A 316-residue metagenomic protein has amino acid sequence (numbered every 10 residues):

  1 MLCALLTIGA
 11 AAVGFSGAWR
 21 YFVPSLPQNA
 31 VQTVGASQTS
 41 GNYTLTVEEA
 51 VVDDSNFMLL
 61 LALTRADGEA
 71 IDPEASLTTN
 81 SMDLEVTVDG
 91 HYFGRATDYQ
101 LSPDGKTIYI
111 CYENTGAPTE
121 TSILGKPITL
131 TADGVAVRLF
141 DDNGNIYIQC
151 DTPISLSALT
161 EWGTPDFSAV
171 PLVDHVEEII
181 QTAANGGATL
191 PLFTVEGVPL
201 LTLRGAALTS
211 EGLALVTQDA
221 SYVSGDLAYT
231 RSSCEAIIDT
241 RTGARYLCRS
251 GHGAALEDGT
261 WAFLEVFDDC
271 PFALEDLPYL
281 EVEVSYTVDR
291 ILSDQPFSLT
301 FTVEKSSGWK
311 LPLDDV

Functional and structural regions predicted by a protein language model:
G9-V316: Alpha-helical, hydrophobic structural elements that either
